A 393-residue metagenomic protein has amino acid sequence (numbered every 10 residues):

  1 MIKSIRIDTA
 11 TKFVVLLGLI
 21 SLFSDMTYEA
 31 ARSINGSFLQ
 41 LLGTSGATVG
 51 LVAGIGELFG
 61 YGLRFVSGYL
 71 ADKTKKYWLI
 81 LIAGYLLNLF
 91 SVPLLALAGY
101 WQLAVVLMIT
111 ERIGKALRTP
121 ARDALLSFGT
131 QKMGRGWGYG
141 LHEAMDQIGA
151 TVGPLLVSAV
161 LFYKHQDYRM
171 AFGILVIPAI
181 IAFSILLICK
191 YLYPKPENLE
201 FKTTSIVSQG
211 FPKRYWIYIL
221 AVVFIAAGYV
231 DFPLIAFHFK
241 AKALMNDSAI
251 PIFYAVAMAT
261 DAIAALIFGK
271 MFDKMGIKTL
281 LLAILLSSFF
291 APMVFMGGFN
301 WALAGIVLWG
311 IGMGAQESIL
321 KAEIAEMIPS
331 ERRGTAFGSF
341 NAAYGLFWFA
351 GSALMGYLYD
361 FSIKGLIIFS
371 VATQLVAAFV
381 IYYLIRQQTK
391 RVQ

Functional and structural regions predicted by a protein language model:
M1-T11, L192-A221: Juxtamembrane intracellular "pre-TM" segments in multi-pass secondary transporters
I2-G60, I217-N246, I250-F253: Helix-loop boundary and gating motifs at the non-cytosolic
L63-K76, L161, A264-G276, Y359: Helix-to-loop junctions at the C-terminal end of transmembrane segments in multipass secondary transporters
L79-P93, V176, K278-M293, V371: Structural signature of the two symmetry-related core transmembrane helices
L94-M108, F295-G305: Helix-loop junctions at membrane interfaces in 12-TM secondary transporters
L107-I148: Cytoplasmic helix-loop-helix junction between adjacent transmembrane helices in 12-TM secondary transporters
R169-L187, L366-Y383: Symmetry-related core transmembrane helices of the 12-TM Major Facilitator Superfamily/SLC fold
G276-L320: C-terminal transmembrane helical hairpin of 12-TM major facilitator-type secondary transporters
